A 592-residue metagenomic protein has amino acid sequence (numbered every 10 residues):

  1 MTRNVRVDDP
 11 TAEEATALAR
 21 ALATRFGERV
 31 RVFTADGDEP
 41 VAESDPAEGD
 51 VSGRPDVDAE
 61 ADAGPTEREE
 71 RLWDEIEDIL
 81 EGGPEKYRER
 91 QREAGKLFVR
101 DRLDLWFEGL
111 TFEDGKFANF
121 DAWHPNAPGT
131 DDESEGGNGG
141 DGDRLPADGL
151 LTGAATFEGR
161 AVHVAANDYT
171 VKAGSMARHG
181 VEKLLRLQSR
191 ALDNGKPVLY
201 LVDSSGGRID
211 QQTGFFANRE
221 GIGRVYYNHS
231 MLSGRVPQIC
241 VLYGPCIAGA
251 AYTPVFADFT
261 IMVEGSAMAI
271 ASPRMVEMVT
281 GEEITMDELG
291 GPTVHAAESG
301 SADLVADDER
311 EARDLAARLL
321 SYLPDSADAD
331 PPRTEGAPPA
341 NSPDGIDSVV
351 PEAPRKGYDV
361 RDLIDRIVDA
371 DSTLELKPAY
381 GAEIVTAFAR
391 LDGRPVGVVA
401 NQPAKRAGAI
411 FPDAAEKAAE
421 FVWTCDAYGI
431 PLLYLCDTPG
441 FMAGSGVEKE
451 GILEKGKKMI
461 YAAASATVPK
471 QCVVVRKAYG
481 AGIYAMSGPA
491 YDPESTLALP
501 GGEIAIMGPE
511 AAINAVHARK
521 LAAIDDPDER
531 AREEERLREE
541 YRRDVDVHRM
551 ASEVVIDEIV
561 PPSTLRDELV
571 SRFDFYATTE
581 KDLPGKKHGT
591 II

Functional and structural regions predicted by a protein language model:
N4-A12, G37: A short, exposed loop/beta-hairpin motif centered on an aromatic-Gly-Thr core
V5-V7, L22, V30-V32: Hydrophobic beta-strand residues in large extracellular and virion-surface proteins
A12-R25: A short, charged, amphipathic alpha-helix used as a generic interaction element across diverse proteins
T24-R29, L150-L151: A short, compositionally biased
G27-G37: A short amphipathic beta-strand at an alpha->beta junction
D38-S44: Long, folded non-catalytic interaction modules
D45-I592: Ligand-binding clefts of soluble mixed alpha/beta catalytic domains
